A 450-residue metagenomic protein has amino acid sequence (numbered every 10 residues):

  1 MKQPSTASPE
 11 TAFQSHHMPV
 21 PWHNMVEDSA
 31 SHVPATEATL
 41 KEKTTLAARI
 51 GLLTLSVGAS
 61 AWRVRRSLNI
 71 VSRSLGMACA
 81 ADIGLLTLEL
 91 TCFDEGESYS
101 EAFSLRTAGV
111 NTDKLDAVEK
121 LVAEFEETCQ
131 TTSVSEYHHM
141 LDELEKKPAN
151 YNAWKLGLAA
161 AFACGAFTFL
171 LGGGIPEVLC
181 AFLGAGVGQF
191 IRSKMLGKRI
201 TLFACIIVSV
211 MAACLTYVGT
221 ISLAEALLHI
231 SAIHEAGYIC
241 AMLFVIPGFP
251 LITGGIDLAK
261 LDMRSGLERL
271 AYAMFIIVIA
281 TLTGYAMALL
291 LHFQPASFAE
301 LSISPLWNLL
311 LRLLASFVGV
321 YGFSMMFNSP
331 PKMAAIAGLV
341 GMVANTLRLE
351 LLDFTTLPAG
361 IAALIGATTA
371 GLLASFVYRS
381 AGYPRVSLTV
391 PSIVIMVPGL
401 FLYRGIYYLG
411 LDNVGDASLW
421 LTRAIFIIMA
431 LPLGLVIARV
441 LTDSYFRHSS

Functional and structural regions predicted by a protein language model:
M1-H139, E143-E145: Soluble N-terminal domains of membrane-associated systems
S135-P148, F162-G173, R192-T201, L291-S304 (+3 more regions): Short juxtamembrane and helix-loop transition motifs at transmembrane-helix boundaries in membrane proteins
A149-T253, F327, P331, I336: Core alpha-helical transmembrane segments of integral membrane proteins
A166-L171, V187-M195, A212, T216-A224 (+7 more regions): Alpha-helical membrane-inserting segments
T168-G184, I233-P247, A299-A315, T356-T369 (+1 more regions): Structural signature of hydrophobic alpha-helical transmembrane segments
L223-I233, L291-P305, Y408-L419: Membrane-interface helix termini and inter-helical loops of multi-pass transporters
G237-M242, T253-I256, L261-I276, I336-L339 (+1 more regions): C-terminal transmembrane helix-loop-helix hairpin of multi-pass membrane proteins
T253-I303, W307-S324: Membrane-embedded hairpin module used as a gating/binding unit in multi-pass transport and secretion proteins
